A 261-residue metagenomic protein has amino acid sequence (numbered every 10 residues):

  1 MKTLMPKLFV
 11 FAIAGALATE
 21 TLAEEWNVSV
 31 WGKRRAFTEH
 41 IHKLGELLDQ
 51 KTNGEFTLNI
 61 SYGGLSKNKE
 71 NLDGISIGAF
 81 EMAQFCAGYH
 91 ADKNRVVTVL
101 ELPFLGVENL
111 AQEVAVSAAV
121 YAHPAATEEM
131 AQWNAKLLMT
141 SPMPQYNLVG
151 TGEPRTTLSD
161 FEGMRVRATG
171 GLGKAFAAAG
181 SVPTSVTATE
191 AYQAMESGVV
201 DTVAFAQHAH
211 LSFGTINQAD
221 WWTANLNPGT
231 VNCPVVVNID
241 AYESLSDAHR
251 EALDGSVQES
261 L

Functional and structural regions predicted by a protein language model:
M1-F9: Bacterial N-terminal signal peptides that target proteins for export
I13, A23-Q112, A125-L261: N-terminal secretory/targeting leader peptides
